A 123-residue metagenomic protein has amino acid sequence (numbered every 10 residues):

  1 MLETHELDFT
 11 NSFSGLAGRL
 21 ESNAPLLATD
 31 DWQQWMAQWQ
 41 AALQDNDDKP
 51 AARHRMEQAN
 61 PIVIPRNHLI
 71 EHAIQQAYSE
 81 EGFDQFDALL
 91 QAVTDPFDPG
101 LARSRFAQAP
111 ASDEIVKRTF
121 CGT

Functional and structural regions predicted by a protein language model:
M1-T123: Regulatory N- and C-terminal appendages and interdomain linkers associated with kinase/kinase-like NTP transferase
